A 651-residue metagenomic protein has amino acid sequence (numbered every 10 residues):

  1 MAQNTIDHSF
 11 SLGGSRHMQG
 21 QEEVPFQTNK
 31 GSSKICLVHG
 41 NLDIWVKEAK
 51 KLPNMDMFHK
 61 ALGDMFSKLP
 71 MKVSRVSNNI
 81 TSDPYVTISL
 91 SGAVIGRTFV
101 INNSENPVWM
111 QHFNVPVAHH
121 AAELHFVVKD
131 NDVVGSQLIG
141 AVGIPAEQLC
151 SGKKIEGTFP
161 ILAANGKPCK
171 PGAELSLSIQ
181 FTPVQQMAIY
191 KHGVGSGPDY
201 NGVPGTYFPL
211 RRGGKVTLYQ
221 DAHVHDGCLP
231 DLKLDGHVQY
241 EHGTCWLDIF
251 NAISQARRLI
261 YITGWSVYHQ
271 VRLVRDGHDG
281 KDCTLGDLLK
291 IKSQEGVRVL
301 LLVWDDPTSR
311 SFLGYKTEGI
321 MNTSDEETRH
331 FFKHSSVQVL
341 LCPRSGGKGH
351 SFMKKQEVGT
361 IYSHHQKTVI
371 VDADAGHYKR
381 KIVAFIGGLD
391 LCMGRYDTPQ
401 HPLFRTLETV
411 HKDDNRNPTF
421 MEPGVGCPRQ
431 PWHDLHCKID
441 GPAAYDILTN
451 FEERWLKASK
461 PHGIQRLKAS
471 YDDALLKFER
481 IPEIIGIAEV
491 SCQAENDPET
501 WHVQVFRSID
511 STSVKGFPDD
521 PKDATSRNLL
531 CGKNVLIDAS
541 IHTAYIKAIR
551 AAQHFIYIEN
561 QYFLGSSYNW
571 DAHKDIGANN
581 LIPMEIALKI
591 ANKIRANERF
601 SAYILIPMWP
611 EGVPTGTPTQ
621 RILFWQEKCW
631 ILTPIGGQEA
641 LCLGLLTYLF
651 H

Functional and structural regions predicted by a protein language model:
Q3, S11-F26, H39, M55 (+16 more regions): HKD-type phospholipase D/PLD-like phosphodiesterase module
T28-K30, W45-N78: Short amphipathic, basic-aromatic surface patches that mediate peripheral association with negatively charged
K30-V38, D43, L52-M55, T87-S89: Eukaryotic endomembrane contact-site and trafficking scaffolds
D279-I291, K574-L588: Short secondary-structure subsegments characteristic of cysteine-rich extracellular domains
G565-G577: Active-site His/acidic residue clusters
